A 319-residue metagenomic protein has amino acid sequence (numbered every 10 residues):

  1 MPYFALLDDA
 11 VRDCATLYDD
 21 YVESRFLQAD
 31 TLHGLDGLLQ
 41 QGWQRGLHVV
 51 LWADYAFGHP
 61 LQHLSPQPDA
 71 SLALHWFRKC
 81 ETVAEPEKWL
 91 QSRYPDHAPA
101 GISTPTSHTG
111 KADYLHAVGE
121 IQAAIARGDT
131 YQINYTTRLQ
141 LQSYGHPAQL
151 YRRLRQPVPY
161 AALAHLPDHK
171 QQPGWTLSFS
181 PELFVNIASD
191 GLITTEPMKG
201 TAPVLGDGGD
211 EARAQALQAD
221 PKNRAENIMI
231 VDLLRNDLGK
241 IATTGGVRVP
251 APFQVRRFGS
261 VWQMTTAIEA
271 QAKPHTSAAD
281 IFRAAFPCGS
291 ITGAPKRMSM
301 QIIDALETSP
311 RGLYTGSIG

Functional and structural regions predicted by a protein language model:
M1-G319: Extended alpha-helical targeting/anchoring segments, especially N-terminal organellar/secretory targeting helices
